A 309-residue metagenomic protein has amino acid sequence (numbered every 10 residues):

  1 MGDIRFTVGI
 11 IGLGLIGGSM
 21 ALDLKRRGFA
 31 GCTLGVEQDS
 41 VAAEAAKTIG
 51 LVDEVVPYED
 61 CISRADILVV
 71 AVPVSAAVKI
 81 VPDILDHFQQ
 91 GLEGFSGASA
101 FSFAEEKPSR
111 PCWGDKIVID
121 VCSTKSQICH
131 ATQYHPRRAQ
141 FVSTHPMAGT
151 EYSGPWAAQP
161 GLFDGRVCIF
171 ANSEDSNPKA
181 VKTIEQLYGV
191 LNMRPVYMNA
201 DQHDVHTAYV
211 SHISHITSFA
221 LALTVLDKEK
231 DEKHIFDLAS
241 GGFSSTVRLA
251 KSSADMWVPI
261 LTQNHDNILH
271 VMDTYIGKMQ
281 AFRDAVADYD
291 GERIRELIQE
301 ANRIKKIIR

Functional and structural regions predicted by a protein language model:
M1-S63: NAD(P)+-binding Rossmann beta1-loop-alpha1 motif at the extreme N-terminus of oxidoreductases
Q38-D39, V72-P73, V121: Short beta->alpha hinge that forms the Motif I/post-I loop of the SAM-binding pocket
V41-A42, A76, K125-I128: Conserved short alpha-helix immediately C-terminal to the canonical SAM/SAH-binding motif I of Rossmann-like
Y58-G94, A98-F103, C112-W113, I117: Rossmann-like NAD(P)-binding element
I80-L92, P108-W156: Rossmann-like NAD(P)(H) cofactor-binding subdomain of soluble oxidoreductases
L162-R248: Internal alpha-helical scaffold of NAD(P)-dependent oxidoreductase catalytic cores
E232-A301: Interdomain hinge/lid region at the active-site interface of Rossmann-like NAD(P)-dependent oxidoreductases
